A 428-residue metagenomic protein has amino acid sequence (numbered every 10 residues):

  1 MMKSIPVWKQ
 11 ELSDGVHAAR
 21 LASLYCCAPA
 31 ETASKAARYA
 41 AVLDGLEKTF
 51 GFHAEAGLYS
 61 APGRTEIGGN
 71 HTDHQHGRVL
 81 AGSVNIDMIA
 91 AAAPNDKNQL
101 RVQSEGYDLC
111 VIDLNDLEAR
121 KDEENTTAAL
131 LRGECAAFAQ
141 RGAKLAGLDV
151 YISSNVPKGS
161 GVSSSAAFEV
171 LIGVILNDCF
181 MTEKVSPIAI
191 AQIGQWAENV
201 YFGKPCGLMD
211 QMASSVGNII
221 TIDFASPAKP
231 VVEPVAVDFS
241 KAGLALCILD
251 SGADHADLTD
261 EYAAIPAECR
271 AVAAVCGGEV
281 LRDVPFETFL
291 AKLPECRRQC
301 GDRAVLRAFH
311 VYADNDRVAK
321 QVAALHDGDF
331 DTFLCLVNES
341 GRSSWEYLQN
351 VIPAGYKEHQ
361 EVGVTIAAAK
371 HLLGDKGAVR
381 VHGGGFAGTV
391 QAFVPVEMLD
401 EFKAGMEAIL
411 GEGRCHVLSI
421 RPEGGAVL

Functional and structural regions predicted by a protein language model:
M1-R64, I89, A93-E124, T221-R380 (+1 more regions): C-terminal nucleotide
S60-H76, N155-L171, D375-F393: Glycine/serine-rich anion-binding loops at beta->alpha junctions that coordinate negatively charged ligand groups
R78-D96, V216: Structural signature of FAD isoalloxazine-binding scaffolds in flavoprotein oxidoreductases
S83-N85, V162-T182: DPxDG-like acidic metal-binding loop motif
R101-Q103, G147-S154, K184-W196, L334-E339 (+1 more regions): Beta-strand segments within the central parallel beta-sheet cores of soluble alpha/beta enzyme folds
C135-P157: Glycine- and acidic-rich phosphate- and metal-coordinating loops
Q140-L148, L176-I190, V396-I409: Phosphate-handling active-site elements
